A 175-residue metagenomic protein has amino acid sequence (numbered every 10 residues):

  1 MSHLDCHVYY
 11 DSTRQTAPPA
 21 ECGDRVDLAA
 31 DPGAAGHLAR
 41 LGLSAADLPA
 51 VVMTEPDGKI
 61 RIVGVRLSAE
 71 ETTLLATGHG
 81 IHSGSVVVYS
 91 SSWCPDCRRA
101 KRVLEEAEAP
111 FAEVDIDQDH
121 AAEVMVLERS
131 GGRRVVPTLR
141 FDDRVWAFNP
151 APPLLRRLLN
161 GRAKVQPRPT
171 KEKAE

Functional and structural regions predicted by a protein language model:
M1, D5-A76: Extended, hydrophobic interaction surfaces within ordered domains
M1-R25, H79-A112: Local sequence-structure signature of Cys/Sec-based thiol-disulfide redox active-site neighborhoods
Q15, G33, D96, A122 (+1 more regions): Short phosphate-engaging motifs
V26, G64, Y89, V114 (+1 more regions): Small/polar loops that bind or transfer phosphate-bearing groups
V26-D47, D115-R134, R140, L159 (+1 more regions): Thioredoxin-like thiol-disulfide oxidoreductase module
P49, H82-S83, P137, Q166: Secondary-structure transition/capping residues
T54-G80, F141-E175: Non-catalytic, surface beta->alpha helical segment in thiol-disulfide oxidoreductase systems
G84-D142, P150: Conserved small-residue-rich
